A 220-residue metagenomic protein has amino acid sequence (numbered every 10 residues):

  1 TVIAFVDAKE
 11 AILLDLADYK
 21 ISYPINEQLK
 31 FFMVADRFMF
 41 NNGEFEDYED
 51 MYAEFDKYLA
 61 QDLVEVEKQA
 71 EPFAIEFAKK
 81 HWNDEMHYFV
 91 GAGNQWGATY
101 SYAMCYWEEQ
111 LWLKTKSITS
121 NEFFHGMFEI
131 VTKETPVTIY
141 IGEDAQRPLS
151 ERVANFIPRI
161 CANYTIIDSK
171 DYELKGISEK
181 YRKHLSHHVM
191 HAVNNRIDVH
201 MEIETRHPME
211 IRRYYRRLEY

Functional and structural regions predicted by a protein language model:
T1-L59, A92, Y140-T165: Glycine-rich phosphate-binding loops that contact phosphosugars or nucleotide phosphates
D7-K9, S120, S169-Y172: Short, ordered loop/turn segments at secondary-structure junctions
A17, V153-Y220: Phosphate-moiety recognition in structured ligand-binding domains
F40-K79, I211-Y220: Internal, active-site/partner-interface "lid" segment
A74-D84, I130-V131: Glycine-rich phosphate/diphosphate-binding loops that line cofactor/substrate pockets in enzymes
K80-G126: Anionic-ligand anchoring segments at beta-strand to alpha-helix junctions in alpha/beta enzyme folds, i.e., glycine
Y102-Q110, T132, V153-R159: Short, solvent-exposed amphipathic alpha-helical segments in soluble enzyme and RNA/protein-processing domains
H125-N155, R182-H188: Glycine-rich, anion-gripping cofactor-binding loops and their flanking helix/strand elements in enzyme active sites
